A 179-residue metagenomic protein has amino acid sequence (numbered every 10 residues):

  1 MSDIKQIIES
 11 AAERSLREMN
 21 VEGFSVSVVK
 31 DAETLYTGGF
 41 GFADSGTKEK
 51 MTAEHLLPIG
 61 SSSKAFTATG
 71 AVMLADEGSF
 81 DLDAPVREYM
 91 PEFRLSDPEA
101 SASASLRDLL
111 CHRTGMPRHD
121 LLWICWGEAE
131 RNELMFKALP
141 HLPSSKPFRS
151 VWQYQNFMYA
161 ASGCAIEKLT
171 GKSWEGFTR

Functional and structural regions predicted by a protein language model:
M1-S2, V151: Short, low-complexity N-terminal intrinsically disordered segments enriched in polar/charged residues
S2-I59, S79, R131, L139-P143: Short, conserved catalytic-motif segment at the N-terminal edge
K5, E9, D83, E175-R179: Hydrophobic face of alpha-helices
D44-N156, G163-C164, K168-G176: Active-site-proximal loop and beta-strand segments within enzyme catalytic domains
